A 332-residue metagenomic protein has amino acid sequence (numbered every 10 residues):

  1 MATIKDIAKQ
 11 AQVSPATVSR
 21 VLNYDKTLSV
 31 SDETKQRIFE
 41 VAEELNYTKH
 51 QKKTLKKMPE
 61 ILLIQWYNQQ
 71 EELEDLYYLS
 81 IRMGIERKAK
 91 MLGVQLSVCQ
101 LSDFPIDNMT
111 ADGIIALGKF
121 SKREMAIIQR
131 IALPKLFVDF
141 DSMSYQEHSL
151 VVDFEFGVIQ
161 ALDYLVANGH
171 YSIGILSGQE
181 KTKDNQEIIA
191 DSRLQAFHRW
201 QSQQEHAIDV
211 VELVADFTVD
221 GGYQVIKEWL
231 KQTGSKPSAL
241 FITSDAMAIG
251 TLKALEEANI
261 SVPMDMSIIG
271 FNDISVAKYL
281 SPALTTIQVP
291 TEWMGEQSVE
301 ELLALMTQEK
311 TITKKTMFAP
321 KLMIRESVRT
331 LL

Functional and structural regions predicted by a protein language model:
M1-K56: N-terminal helix-turn-helix DNA-binding module of bacterial transcription factors
A2, M58-D163, L230-K231, S235 (+1 more regions): Alpha-helical recognition/docking segments in bacterial nutrient-uptake and carbohydrate-utilization systems
S19, L55-E71, S172-T182: Short beta-strand segments enriched in small/hydrophobic residues
V41, G84, K88, S192-Q204 (+1 more regions): Alpha-helical structural signal in soluble globular domains
Q69-D75, Q100-S102, L150-Q160, L176-K227 (+4 more regions): Hinge/beta->alpha junction and helix N-cap segments in small-molecule ligand-binding domains
T110-L117, G174-S177, E212, T233-S244 (+1 more regions): Periplasmic-binding protein-like
K231-L332: Flexible loop/turn connectors
